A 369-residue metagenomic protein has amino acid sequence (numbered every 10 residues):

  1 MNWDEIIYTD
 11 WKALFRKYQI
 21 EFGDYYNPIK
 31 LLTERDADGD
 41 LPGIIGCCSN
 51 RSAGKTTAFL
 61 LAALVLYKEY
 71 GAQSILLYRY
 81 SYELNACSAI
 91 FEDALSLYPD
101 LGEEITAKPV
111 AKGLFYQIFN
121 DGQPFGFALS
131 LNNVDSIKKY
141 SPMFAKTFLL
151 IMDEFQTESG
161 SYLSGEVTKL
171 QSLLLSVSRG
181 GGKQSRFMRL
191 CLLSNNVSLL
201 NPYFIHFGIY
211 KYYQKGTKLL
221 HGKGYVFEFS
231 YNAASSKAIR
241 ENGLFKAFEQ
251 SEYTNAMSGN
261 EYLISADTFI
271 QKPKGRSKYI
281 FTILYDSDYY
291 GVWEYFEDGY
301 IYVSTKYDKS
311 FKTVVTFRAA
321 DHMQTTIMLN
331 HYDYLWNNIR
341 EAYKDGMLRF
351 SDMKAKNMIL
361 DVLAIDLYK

Functional and structural regions predicted by a protein language model:
N2-K369: Phosphate/NTP-binding elements of NTP-utilizing enzymes
